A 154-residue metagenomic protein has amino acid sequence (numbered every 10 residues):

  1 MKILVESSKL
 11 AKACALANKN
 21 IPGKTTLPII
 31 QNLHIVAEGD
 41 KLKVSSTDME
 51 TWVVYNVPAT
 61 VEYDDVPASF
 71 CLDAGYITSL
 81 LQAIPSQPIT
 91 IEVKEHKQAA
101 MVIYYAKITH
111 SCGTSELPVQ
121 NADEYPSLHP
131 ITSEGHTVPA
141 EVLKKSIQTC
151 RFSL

Functional and structural regions predicted by a protein language model:
M1-L154: Structural preference for solvent-exposed beta-strand-turn elements and adjacent flexible terminal/loop segments within
